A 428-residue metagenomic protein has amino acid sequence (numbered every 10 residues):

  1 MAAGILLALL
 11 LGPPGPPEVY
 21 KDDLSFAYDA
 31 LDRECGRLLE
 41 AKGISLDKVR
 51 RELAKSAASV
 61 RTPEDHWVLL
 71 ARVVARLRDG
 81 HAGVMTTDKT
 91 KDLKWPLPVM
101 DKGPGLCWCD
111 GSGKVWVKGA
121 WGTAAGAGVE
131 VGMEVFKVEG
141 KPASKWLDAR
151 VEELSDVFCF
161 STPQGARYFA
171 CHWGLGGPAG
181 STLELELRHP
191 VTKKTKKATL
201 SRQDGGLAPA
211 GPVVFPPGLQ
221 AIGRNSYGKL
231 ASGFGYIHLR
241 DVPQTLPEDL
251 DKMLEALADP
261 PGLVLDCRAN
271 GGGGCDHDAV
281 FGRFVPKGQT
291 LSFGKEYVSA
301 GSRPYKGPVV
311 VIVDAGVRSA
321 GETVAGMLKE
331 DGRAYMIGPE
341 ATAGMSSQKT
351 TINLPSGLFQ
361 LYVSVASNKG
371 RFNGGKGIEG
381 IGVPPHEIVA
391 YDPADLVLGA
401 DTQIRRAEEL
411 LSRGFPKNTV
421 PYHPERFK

Functional and structural regions predicted by a protein language model:
A2, L70-A71, G375: Low-complexity, intrinsically disordered short peptide segments enriched in small/polar/basic residues
A2-L11: Sec-dependent N-terminal signal peptides
L10-G262, A269-G271, P286, T290 (+4 more regions): Flexible, low-complexity junctional segments that flank or bridge functional domains
M133, G262-V264, A269-L410, Y422-F427: Conserved acidic, small-residue-rich alpha-beta core segments centered on
